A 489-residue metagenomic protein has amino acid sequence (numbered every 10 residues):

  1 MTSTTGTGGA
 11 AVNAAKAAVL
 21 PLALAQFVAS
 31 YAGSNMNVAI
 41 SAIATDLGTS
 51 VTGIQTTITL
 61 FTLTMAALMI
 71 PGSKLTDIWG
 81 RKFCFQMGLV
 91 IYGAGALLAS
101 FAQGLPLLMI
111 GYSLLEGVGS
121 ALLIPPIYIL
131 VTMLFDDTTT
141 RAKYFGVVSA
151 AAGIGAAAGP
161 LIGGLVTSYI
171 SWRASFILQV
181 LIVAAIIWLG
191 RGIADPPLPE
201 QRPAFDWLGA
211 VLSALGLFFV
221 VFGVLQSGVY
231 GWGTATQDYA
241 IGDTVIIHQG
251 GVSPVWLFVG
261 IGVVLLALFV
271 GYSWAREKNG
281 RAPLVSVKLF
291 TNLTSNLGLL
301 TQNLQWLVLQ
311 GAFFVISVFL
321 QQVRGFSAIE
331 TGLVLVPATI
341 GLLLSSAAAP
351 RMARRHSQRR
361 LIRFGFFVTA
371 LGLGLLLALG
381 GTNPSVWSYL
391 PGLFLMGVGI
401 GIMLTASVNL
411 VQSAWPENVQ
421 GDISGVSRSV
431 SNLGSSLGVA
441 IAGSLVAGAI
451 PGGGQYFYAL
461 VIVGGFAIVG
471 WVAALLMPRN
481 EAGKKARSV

Functional and structural regions predicted by a protein language model:
A18-A42, D46-T64, G250-L257, K278-V408 (+2 more regions): Transmembrane core module of solute transporters
Q26, L89, G95-A96, G111-Y112 (+5 more regions): A generic transmembrane-helix signature of 12-TM secondary carrier transporters
A42-A44, S73-K74, I78, L165 (+1 more regions): Membrane-interface helix termini in secondary transporters
V51-T52, T138-V148, A328-I329, W415-S427: Loop-to-transmembrane helix entry/capping segments in MFS-fold secondary transporters and related SLC/MFSD carriers
D77-G209, E417, L445: Helix-loop-helix hairpins in multi-pass membrane proteins, especially solute transporters
Y169-L300, G464: Hydrophobic transmembrane-helix bundles of small-molecule transporters
L189-R191, S273, I462-V489: Multi-pass alpha-helical transporter architecture, strongest for 12-TM Major Facilitator/SLC carriers used
A414-I450: A late C-terminal transmembrane helix in Major Facilitator Superfamily
